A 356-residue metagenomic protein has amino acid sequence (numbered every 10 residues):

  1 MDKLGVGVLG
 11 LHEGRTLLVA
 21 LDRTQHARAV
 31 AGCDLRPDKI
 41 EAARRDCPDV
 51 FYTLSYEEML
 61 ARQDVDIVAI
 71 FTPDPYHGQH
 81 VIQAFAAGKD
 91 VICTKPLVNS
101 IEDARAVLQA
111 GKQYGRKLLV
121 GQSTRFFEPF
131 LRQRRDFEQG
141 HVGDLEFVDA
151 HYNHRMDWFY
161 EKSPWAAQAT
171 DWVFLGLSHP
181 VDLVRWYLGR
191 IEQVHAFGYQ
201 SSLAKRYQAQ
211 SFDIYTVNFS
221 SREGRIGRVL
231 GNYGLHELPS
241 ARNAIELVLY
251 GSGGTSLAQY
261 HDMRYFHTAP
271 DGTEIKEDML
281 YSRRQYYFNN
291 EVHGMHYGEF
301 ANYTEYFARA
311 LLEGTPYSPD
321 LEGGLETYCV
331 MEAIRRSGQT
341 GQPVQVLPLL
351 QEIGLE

Functional and structural regions predicted by a protein language model:
M1-C47: N-terminal Rossmann-like dinucleotide-binding module
K3, I67-A69, R105, T268-G272 (+1 more regions): C-terminal helix-rich "cap/oligomerization" subdomain common to oxidoreductases
H12-E13, K117, T124-A209, T216 (+1 more regions): Predominantly a Rossmann-like dinucleotide-binding segment in NAD(P)-dependent oxidoreductases
D38-K39, V292-T304: Active-site loop of classical SDR/Rossmann-like NAD(P)-dependent oxidoreductases, centered on the catalytic Tyr-X3-Lys
D49-Y56: Conserved SAM-binding strand-loop segment of SAM-dependent methyltransferases
I67, P73-D74, G78-R125, G140: Beta-strand-loop-alpha-helix segment that lines the small-molecule cofactor/substrate pocket of alpha/beta enzymes
G88, E161-A169, Y281-N289: Short glycine/proline- and charge-enriched loop/turn segments that cap or connect secondary-structure elements
L175, V181-R264, A301-E313, L349-E356: Contiguous beta-strand/loop segments that form the cofactor/metal-binding neighborhood of enzyme cores
